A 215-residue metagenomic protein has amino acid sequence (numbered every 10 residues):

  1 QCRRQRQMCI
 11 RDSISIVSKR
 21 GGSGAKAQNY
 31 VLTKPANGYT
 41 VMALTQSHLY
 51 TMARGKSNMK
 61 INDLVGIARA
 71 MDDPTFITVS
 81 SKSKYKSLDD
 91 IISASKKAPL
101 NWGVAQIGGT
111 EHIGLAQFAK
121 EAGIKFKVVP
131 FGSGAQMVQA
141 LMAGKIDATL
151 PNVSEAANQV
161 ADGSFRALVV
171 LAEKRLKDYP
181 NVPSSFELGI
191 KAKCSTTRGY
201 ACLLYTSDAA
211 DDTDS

Functional and structural regions predicted by a protein language model:
Q1-R6, I10, Y205-S215: Single conserved hydrophobic/aromatic residue that forms the stacking wall/gate of nucleotide- or nucleobase-binding
R3-Q7, R20-S23, G103-T110: Extracytoplasmic "Venus flytrap"
D12-S13, C202: Low-complexity basic/metal-binding stretches
S13-N29: Early extracytoplasmic/lumenal segment of secretory-pathway proteins
S18, S23, P35, S87 (+5 more regions): Conserved functional loop/turn residues at catalytic and ligand-binding sites
G22-A25, G38-Y50, L64, A70-M71 (+1 more regions): Ligand-binding clamshell of periplasmic/extracellular solute-binding protein-like
Y30-Y39, M52-Q136, S185, I190 (+2 more regions): Hinge/capping helix and adjacent helix->loop/strand transition within the periplasmic-binding protein
N101-I107, E111-V182: Ligand-binding pocket segment of bilobal, Venus flytrap-like solute-binding proteins
